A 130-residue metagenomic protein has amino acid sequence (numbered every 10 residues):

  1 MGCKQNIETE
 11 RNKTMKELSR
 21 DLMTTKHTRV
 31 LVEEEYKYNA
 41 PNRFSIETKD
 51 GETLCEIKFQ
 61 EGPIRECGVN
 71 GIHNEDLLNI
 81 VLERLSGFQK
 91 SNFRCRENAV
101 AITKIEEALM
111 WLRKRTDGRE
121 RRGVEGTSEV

Functional and structural regions predicted by a protein language model:
M1-G2, A101: Generic alpha-helix initiation/capping and coil-helix boundary signal
C3-H73, S128-V130: Long, non-catalytic architectural segments outside compact domain cores
N70-F88: Short acidic, glycine/tyrosine-flanked loop/strand segments centered on an H-E-D-like triad
E83, F88-G123: Short, compact, well-ordered microdomains
